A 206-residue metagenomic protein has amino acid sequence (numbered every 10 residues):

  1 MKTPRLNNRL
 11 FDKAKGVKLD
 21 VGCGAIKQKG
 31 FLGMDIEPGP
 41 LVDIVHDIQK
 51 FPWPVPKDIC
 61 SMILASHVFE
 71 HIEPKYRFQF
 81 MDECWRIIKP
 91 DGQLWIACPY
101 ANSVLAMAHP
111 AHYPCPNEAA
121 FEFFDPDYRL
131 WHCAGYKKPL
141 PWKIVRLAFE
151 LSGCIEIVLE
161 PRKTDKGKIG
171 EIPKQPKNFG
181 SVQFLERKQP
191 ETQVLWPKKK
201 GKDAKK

Functional and structural regions predicted by a protein language model:
M1-L6, C23-A25, M107, E118-F123: A broad, low-specificity signal for short, low-complexity segments enriched in glycine/proline and polar/charged
K2-G16: Conserved alpha-helix/loop element of class I SAM-dependent methyltransferases that forms part of the SAM/SAH-binding
F11-K13, V21, I144: Hydrophobic alpha-helical context, especially transmembrane and signal-peptide helices
K13, I26, L151-S152: A generic fold-level signal
G16-N102: Conserved SAM-binding loop
K75-Q79, E83-K89, Q93-K205: S-adenosyl-L-methionine-dependent methyltransferase catalytic module, highlighting the catalytic core
